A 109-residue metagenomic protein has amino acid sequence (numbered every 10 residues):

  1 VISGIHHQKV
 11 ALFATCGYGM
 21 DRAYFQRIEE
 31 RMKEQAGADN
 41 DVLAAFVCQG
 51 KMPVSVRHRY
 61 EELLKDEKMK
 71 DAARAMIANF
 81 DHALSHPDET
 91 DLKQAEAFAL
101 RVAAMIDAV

Functional and structural regions predicted by a protein language model:
V1-V109: FMN-binding flavodoxin-like domain, especially the glycine-rich phosphate-binding loop
